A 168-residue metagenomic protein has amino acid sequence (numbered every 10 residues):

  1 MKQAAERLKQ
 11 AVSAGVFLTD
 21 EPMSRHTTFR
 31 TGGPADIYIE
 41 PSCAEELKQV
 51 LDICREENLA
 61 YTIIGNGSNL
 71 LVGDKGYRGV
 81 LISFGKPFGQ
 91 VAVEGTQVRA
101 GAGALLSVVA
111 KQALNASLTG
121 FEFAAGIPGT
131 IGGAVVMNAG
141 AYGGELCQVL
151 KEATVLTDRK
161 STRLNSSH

Functional and structural regions predicted by a protein language model:
K2-I131, V135: Anion-binding (especially nucleotide phosphate/pyrophosphate-binding) glycine-rich loop and adjoining beta-alpha core
F29, G143-G144: Short Gly/Pro-enriched turn/cap motifs at secondary-structure boundaries
G85-P87, C147-K151: A short, compositionally biased
A134, A153, R163: Beta-strand scaffold of nucleotide-dependent catalytic cores
M137-G143: Core subunits and conserved enzymes of cellular information-processing and envelope-translocation systems across
N138, K160-S161: Internal gly/pro-rich beta-alpha loop/helix module that stabilizes soluble enzyme cofactors or their anionic handles
L150-K160: Active-site and channel-lining beta-strand-loop segments that bind or position nucleotide-derived/phosphorylated
T162-H168: Conserved small/polar residues in nucleotide/adenosyl-binding loops
